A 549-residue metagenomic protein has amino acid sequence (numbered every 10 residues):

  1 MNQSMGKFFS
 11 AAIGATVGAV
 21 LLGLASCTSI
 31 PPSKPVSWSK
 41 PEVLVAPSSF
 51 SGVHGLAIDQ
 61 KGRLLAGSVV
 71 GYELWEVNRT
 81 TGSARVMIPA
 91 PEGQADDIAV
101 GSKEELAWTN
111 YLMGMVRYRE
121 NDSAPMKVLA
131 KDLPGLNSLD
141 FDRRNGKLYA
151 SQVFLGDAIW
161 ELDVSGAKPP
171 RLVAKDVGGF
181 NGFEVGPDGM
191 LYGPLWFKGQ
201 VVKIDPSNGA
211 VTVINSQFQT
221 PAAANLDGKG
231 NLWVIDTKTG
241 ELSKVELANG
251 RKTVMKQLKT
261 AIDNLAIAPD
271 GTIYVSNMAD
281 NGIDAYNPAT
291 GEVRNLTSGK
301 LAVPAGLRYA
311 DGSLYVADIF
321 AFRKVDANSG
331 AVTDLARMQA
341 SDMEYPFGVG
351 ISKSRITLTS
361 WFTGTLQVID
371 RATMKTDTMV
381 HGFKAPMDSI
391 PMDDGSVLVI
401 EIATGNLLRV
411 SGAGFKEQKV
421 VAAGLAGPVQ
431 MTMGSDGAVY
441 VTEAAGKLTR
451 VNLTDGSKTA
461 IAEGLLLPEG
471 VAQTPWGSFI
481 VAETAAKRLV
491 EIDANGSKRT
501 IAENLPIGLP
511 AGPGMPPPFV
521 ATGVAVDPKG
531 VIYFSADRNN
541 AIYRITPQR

Functional and structural regions predicted by a protein language model:
P31-S51: A short helix->beta-strand "capping" segment at the edge of beta-propeller domains
K40-P47, S83-P89, A124-A130, K168-A174 (+9 more regions): A short beta-strand motif characteristic of beta-propeller blades
V45-E73, A536-A541: Beta-strand-rich domains and repeat architectures in extracellular enzymes and scaffolds, especially beta-propellers
P47-R63, P91-N110, D132-G146, S151 (+12 more regions): Beta-rich, blade/repeat-based domains predominating in secreted/periplasmic proteins but also intracellular
V69, Y111-L112, V153-F154, W196 (+8 more regions): Short loop/turn segments immediately following the C-termini of beta-strands
N78-G82, R119-A124, L162-K168, I204-G209 (+8 more regions): Short loop/turn segments that connect beta-strands within beta-propeller blades
P517-R549: Blade-level signature of beta-propeller repeat domains, shared across WD40, Kelch, NHL, RCC1 and BNR/Asp-box propellers
